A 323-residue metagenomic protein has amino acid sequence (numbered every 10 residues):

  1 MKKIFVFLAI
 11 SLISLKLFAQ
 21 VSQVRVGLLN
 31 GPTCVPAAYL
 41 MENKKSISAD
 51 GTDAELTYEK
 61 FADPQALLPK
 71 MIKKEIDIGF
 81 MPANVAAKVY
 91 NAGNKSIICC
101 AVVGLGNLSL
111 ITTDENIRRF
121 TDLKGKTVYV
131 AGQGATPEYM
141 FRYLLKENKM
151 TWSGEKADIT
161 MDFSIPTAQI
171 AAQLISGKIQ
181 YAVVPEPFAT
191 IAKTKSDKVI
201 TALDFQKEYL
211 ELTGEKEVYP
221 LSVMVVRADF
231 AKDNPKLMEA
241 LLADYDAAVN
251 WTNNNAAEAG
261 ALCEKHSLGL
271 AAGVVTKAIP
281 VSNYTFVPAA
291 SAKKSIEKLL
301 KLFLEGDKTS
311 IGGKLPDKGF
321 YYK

Functional and structural regions predicted by a protein language model:
I4-I13: Sec-dependent N-terminal signal peptides
L15-A19: Sec/Tat signal peptide C-region and signal peptidase I cleavage site
S22-D162, Q180, E186, A202: Short, glycine-/small- and polar/acidic-enriched structural segments that line small-molecule recognition paths
G31, F61-Q65, F80, A131-Y139 (+5 more regions): Soluble non-cytosolic domains of exported or imported proteins
K45-D53, E208-G214, Y284-K293: Short, solvent-exposed loop/beta-turn-alpha elements that line the ligand-binding surface or hinge of extracytoplasmic
A83-V85, P166-L262: Pocket-lining segment of extracytoplasmic ligand-binding domains
A231-G306: Secondary-structure end/capping motifs
E297-K323: Conserved C-terminal helix/tail region of periplasmic/extracytoplasmic solute-binding proteins
